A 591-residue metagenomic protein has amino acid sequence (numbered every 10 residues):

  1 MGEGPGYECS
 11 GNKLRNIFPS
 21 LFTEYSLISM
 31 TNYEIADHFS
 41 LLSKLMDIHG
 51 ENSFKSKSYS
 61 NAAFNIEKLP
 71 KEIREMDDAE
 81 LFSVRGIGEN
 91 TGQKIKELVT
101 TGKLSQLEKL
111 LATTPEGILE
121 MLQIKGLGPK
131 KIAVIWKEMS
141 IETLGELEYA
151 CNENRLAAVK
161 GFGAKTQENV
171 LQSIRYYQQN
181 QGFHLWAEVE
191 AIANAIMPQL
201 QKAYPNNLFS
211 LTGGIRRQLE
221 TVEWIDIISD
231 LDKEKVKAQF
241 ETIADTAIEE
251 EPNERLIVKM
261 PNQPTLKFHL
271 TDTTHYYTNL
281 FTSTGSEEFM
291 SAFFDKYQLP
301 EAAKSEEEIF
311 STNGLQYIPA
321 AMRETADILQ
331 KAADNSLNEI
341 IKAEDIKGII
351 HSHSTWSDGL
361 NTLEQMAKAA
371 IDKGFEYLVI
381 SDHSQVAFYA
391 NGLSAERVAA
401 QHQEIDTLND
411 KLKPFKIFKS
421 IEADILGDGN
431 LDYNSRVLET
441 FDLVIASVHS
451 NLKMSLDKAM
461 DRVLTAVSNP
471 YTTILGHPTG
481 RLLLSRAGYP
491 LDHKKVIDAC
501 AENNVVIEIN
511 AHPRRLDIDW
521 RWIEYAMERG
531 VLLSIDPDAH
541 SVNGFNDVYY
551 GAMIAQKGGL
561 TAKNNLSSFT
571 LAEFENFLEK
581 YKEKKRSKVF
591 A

Functional and structural regions predicted by a protein language model:
G2-G4: Glycine-biased, low-complexity coil/linker segments
I17-S29: Short, Lys/Arg-enriched N-terminal segments with co-localized hydrophobic residues within the first ~10-30 amino acids
S29-E51: Charged, compositionally biased N-terminal leader segments and the immediate start of the first structured element
S43, K55-I257, Q263-T265, T273-T278 (+3 more regions): Accessory alpha-helical DNA-binding modules that contact the DNA backbone or grooves
L211-G214, G348-S352, E422: Two-metal-ion RNase H-like nuclease active-site motif
Q218-S354, L363-G374, V379-I380, Q385-F415 (+1 more regions): Charged catalytic cores and adjacent phosphate/nucleic-acid-binding surfaces used for phosphate/nucleic-acid chemistry
S420-A423, Y550: Active-site catalytic microenvironments in core metabolic enzymes, especially phosphate/sugar-handling
